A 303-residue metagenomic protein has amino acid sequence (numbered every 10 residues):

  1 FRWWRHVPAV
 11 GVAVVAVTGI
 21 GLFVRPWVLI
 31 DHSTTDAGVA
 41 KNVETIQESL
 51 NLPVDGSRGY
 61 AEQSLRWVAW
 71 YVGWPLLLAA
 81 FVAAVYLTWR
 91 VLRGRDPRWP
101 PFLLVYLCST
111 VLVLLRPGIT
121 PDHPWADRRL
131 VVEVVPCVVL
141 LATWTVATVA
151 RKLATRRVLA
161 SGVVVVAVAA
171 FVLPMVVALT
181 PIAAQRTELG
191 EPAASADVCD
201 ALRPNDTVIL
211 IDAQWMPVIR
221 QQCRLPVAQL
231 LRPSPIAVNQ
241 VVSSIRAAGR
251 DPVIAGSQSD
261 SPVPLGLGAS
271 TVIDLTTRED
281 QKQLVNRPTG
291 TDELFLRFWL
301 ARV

Functional and structural regions predicted by a protein language model:
F1-R5, V12-L22, V72-D96: Hydrophobic, aromatic-rich transmembrane alpha-helices and their immediate juxtamembrane boundary segments
W4-A16, V91-F102, V146-A178: Signature aromatic-anchored transmembrane alpha helix within multi-pass, membrane-resident enzymes that catalyze glycan
A9-G19, T34-N51, R93-P117, A169: Transmembrane alpha-helix segments characteristic of polytopic inner-membrane glycan-assembly/cell-envelope
V17, P75-V85, L104-L115, A142 (+1 more regions): Lipid-exposed faces of alpha-helical membrane segments in multi-pass integral membrane proteins
G19-P26, A61, Y106-A126, V177-P181: Transmembrane-helix signature of polytopic, lipid-linked glycan biosynthesis machinery
I20-A40, A170-L284: Catalytic lumenal/periplasmic loop and adjoining terminal transmembrane helix of membrane glycan-assembly enzymes
T45-V68: Juxtamembrane membrane-water interface segments that cap and precede transmembrane helices
W70-F81, P100, P121-A150: Hydrophobic/aromatic-rich transmembrane helices and adjacent perimembrane loops
